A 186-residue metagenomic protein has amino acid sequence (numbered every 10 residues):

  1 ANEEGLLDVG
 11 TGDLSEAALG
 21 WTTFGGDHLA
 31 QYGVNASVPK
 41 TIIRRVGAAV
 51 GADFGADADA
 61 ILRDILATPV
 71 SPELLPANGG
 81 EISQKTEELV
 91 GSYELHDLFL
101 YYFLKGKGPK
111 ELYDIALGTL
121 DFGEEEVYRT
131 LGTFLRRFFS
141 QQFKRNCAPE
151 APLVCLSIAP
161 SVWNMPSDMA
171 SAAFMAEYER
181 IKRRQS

Functional and structural regions predicted by a protein language model:
A1-S186: ATP/NTP-dependent adenylation/nucleotidyl-transfer catalytic domains that generate, transfer, or process NMP-activated
